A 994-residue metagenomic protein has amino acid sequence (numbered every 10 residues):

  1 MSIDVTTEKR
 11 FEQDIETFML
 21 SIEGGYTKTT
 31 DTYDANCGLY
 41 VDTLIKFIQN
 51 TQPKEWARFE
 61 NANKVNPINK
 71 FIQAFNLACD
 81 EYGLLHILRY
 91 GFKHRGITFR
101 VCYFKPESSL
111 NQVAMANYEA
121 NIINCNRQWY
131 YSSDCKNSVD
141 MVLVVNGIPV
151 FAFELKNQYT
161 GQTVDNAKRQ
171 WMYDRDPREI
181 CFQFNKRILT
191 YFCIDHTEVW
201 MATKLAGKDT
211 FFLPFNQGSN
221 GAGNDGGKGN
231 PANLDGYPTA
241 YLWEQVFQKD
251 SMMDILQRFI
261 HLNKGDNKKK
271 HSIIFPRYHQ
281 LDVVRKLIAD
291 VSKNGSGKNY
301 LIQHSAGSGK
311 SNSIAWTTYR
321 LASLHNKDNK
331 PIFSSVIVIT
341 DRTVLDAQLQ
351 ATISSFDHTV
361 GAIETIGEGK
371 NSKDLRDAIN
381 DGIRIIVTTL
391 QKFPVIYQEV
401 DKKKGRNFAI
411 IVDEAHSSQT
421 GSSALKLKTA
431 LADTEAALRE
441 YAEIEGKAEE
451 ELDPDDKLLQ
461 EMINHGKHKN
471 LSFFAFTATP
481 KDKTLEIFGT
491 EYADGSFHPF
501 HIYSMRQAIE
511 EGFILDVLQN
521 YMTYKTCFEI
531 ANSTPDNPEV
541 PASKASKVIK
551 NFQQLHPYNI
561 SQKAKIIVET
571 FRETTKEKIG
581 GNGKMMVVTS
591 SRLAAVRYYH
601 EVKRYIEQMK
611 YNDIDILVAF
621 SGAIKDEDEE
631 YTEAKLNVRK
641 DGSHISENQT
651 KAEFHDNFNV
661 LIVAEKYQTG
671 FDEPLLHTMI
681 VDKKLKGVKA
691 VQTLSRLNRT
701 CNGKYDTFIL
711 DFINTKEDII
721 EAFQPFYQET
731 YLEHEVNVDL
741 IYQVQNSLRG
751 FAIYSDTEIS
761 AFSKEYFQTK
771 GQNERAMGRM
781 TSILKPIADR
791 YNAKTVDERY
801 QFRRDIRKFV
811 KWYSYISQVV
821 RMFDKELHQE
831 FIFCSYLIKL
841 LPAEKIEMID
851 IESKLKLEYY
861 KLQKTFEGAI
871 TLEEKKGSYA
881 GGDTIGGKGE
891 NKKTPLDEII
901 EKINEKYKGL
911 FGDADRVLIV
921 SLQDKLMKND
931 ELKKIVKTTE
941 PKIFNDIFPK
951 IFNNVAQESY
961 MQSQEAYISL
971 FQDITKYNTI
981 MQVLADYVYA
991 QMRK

Functional and structural regions predicted by a protein language model:
S2-S335, V344-T359, Q391, G405-N407 (+4 more regions): ATP-dependent helicase/translocase motor core
T17, S21, Y26, Y40 (+9 more regions): Catalytic cores and motor modules of nucleic-acid processing enzymes
N230-T239, W243, K483-N582, Y599: Interdomain helical connector at the RecA1-RecA2 junction of SF1/SF2 helicase-like NTPases
R376, G382-E414, S418-T429, A436 (+3 more regions): Conserved RecA-like ASCE ATPase "motif II neighborhood" in helicase/translocase motors
N407, V660-V663, Q668-Q692, T707-D711: A short beta-strand element within the Helicase C-terminal
T420-V517: Post-DEXD/H (motif II) to motif III coupling segment of the RecA-like Helicase ATP-binding lobe
K550-L661: Conserved C-terminal RecA-like helicase domain
R696-Y727: Conserved segment of the helicase C-terminal RecA-like domain
